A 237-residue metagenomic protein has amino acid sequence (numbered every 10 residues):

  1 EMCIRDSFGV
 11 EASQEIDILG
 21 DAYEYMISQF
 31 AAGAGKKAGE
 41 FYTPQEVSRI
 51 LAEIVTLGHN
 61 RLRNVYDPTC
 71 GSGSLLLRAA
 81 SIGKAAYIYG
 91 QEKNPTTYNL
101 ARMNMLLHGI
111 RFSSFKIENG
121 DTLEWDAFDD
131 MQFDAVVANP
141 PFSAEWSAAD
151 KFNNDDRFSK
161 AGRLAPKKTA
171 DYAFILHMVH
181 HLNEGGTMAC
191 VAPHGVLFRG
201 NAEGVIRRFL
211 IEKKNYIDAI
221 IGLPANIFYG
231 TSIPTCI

Functional and structural regions predicted by a protein language model:
M2-I4: Short, small-residue-biased leader/transition segments that mark boundaries at the very start of proteins
F8-D21, Y25-R49, H59-N60: Pre-Walker A segment
G33, E40, W125-F128, V179-H181 (+1 more regions): Replace "in large, NTP-powered and nucleic-acid-processing enzymes" with "in large, NTP-powered factors and other
K36, G162-L164: Extracellular loop and loop/strand-boundary signature of outer-membrane beta-barrel proteins
K37-A138, S143-F152, F158, A173 (+2 more regions): Conserved S-adenosyl-L-methionine
L51, L164-C236: Conserved Class I SAM-dependent methyltransferase catalytic core
D130-D134, S232-I237: Short, surface-exposed amphipathic charged segments that create phosphate/polyanion-binding patches used for binding
